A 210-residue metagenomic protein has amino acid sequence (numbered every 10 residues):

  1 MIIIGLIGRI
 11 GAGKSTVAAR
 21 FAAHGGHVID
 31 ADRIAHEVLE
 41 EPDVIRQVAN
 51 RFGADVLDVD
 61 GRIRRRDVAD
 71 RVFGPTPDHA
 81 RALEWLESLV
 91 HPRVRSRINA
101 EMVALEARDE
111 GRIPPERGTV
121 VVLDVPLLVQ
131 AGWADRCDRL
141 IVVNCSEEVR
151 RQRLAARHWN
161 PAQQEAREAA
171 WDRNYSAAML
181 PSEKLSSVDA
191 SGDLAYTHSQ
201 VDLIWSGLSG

Functional and structural regions predicted by a protein language model:
L6: Hydrophobic anchor at the beta1->P-loop junction of P-loop NTPases
R9, F21: P-loop (Walker A) phosphate-binding loop of NTP-binding proteins
A12: ATP-binding Walker
S15: Walker A/P-loop
H36-T119: ATP-dependent small-molecule kinase phosphotransfer cores that center on conserved nucleotide phosphate-binding segments
N99-A107, G111-A155: ATP-dependent NMP and nucleoside kinases share a basic, alpha-helical "lid"
A134-R136, A155-G210: Small-molecule kinase domains that catalyze NTP-dependent phosphoryl transfer to phosphate-bearing small molecules
